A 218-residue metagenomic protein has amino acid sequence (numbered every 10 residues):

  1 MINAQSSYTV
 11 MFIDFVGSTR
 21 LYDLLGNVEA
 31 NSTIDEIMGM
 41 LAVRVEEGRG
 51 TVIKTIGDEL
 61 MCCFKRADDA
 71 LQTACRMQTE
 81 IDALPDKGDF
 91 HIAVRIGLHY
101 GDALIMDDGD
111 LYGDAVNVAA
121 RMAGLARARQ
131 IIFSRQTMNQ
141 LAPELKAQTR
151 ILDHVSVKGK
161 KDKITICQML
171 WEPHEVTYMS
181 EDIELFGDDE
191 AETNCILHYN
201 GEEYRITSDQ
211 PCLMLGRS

Functional and structural regions predicted by a protein language model:
I2-Q72, E80: Catalytic NTP-binding/metal-coordinating core of nucleotidyl cyclase/transferase enzymes
E46-I56, I81-G97, V155, K161: Catalytic core regions of nucleotide second-messenger enzymes
C63-D68, I96-L111, A128: Catalytic strand-loop-helix junctions within cyclic-nucleotide turnover domains
L84, V94-G101, G124-V155: A short beta-strand->alpha-helix segment at the C-terminal rim of the class III nucleotidyl cyclase catalytic domain
H154-V176: Intrinsically disordered, low-complexity glycine/proline-rich and charged
E175-I183: Short, charged, solvent-exposed linker or helix-capping segments at domain edges/interfaces that act as flexible hinges
E184-S218: N-terminal beta-hairpin/loop module of FHA
